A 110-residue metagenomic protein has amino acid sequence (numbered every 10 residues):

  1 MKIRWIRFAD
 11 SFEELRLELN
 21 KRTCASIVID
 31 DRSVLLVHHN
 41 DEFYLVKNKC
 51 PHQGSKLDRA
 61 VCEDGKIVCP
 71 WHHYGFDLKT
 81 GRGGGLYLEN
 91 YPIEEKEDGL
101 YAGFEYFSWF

Functional and structural regions predicted by a protein language model:
M1-E63, Y91-F110: N-terminal pre-ligand scaffold of iron-sulfur
L35, C69, G85: Short, electropositive, low-hydrophobicity segments enriched in small/polar residues
C50, C69-H72: Short cysteine clusters
S55, H73-G75: Flexible, glycine-rich terminal cap/loop adjacent to redox cofactors in electron-transfer oxidoreductases
D58, D77-L78: Short beta-strand His + acidic residue motifs that chelate non-heme Fe in jelly-roll/DSBH and cupin folds
A60-K66, R82-Y87: Short linker/helix segments within small regulatory modules
L78-G81, L86-E94: Low-complexity, intrinsically disordered Gly/Pro/Thr-rich segments
